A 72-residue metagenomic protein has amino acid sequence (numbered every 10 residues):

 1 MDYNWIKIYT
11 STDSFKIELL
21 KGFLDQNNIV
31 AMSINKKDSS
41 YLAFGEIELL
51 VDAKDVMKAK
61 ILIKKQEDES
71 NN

Functional and structural regions predicted by a protein language model:
M1-N72: Acidic/polar low-complexity segments and flexible, solvent-exposed patches
